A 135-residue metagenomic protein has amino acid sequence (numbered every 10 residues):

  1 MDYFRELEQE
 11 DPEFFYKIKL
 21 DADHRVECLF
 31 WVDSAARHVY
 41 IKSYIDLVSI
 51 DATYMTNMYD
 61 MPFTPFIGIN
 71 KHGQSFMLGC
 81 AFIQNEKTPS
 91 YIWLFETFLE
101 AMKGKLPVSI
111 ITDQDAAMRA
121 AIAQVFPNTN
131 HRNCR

Functional and structural regions predicted by a protein language model:
M1-R135: DNA-binding interface regions
